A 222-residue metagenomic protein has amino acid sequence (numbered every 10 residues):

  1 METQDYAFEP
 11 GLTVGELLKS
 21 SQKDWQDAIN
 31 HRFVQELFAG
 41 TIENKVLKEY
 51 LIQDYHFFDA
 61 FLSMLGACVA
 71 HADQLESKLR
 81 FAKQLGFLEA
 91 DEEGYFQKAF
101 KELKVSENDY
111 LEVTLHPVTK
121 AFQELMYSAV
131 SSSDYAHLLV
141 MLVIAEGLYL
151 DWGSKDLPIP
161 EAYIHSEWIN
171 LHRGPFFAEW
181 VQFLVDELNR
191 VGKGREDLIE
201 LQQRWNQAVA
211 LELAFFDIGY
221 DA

Functional and structural regions predicted by a protein language model:
M1-G15, A222: Basic/polar N-terminal segments that are highly enriched at the extreme N-terminus, encompassing both cleavable
E2, L18-I42, F61, F183-G194: Short alpha-helical hairpin
E2-T3, S20, A70, M126 (+4 more regions): Domain-length accessory/inserted modules outside core catalytic folds
G11-T13, L18, F100, L125-S128 (+1 more regions): Hydrophobic alpha-helical segments
Q22-D27, I42-H71, F87, D91 (+2 more regions): Alpha-helical bundle segments that constitute or directly flank the non-heme di-iron/ferroxidase center
E49-A60, F176, W180, E200 (+1 more regions): Short, contiguous, pocket-lining structural segments that sit at or immediately flank catalytic/ligand-binding sites
E76-E179, A210: Active-site-proximal alpha-helical scaffolds that flank and shape metal-associated catalytic sites
G192-A222: Long hydrophobic alpha-helical segments typical of transmembrane helices together with their membrane-interfacial
